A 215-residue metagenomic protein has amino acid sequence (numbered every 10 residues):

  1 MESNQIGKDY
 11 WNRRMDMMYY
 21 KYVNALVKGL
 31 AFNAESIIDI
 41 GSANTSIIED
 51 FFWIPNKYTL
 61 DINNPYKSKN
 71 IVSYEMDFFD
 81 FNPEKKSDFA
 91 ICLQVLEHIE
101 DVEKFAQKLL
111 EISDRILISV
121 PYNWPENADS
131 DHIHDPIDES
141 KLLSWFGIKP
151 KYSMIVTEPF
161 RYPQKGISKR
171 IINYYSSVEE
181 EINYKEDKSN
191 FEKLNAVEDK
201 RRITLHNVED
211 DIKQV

Functional and structural regions predicted by a protein language model:
M1-F89, K104-A106, E111, H132-V215: Conserved N-terminal segment of class I S-adenosyl-L-methionine
K67, P125-E126: Generic structural signal for helix capping and beta-alpha/helix-loop junctions
F89-V95: A short beta-strand submotif of the Rossmann-like class I SAM-dependent methyltransferase core that lines
I91, E126-A128: A short, structure-level motif marking secondary-structure boundaries and short turns
H98, A128, H132-H134: Histidine-centered active-site/metal-ligand motif
I99-E103: A structural helix-start
S113-P125: Conserved beta-strand signature within the Rossmann-like core of class I S-adenosyl-L-methionine
